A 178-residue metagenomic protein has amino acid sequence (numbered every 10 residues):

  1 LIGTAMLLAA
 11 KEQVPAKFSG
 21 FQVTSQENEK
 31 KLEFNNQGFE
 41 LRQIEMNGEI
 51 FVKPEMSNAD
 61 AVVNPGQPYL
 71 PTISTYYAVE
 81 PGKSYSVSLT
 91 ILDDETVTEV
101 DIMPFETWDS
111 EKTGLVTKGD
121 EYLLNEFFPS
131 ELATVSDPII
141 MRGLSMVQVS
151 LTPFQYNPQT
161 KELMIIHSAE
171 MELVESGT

Functional and structural regions predicted by a protein language model:
G3-T178: Extracellular pro-sequences of secreted precursors
